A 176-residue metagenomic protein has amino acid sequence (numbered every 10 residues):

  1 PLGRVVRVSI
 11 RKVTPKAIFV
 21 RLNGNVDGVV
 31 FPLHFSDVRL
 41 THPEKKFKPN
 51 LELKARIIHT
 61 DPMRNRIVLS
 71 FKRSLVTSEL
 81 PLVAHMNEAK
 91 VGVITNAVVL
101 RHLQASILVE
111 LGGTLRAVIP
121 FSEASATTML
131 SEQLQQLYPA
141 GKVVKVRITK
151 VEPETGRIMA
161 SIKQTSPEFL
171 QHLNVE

Functional and structural regions predicted by a protein language model:
P1-E176: Single-stranded RNA-binding regions, centering on S1/OB-family and related RNA-binding modules
